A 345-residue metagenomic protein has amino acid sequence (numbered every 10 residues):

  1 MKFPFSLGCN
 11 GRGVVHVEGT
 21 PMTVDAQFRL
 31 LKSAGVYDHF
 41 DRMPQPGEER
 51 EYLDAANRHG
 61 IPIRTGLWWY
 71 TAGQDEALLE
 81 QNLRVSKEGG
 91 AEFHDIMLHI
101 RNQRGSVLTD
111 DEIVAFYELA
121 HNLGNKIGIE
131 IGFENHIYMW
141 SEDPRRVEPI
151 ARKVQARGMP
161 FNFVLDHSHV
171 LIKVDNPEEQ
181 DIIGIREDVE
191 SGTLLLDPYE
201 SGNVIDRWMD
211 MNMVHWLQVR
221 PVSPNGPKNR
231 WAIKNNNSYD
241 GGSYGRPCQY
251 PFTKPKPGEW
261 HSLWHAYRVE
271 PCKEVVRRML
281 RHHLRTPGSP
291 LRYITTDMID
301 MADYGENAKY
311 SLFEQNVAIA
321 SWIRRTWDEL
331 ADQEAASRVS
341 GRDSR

Functional and structural regions predicted by a protein language model:
M1-G11, L53, N57-G60, D75: Mobile, glycine- and charge-enriched loop segments and immediately flanking short secondary-structure elements within
M1-G13, V17, P21-L30, G90 (+3 more regions): Histidine-acidic metal/acid-base catalytic patches
V14-M22, D38-Y52, W69-L78, R101-D111 (+4 more regions): Acidic-and-aromatic substrate-binding clefts and catalytic sites of carbohydrate-active enzymes
G19-E48, V85-H94: Catalytic domains of carbohydrate-active enzymes, especially glycoside hydrolases
L30-A34, A56, S86, A120 (+3 more regions): Generic structural signal for hydrophobic
F40-R42, I96, F133, L165 (+2 more regions): Conserved beta-strand positions
R50-D54, H59-P62, I129, Y239 (+1 more regions): Short acidic, glycine/proline-enriched helix-loop-strand junctions
R58-I63, W69-L165, L171-I172: Active-site acidic/histidine proton-transfer and metal-coordination neighborhood in alpha/beta enzyme cores
